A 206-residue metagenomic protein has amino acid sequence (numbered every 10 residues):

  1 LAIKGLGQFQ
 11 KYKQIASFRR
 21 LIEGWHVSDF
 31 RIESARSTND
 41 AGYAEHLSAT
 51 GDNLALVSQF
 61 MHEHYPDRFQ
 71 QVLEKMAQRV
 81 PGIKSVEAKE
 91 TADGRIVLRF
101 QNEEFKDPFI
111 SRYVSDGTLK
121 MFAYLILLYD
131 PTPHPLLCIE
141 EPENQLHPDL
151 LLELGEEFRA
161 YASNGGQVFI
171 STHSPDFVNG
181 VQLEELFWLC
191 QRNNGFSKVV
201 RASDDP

Functional and structural regions predicted by a protein language model:
L1, V97-Q101, L186-F187: Short polybasic amphipathic segments
L1-E74: Electropositive, glycine-dotted interaction segments that contact anionic polymers or phosphate-rich ligands
V57, K106-I110, S197: Short small-residue beta-strand/loop micro-motif enriched in glycine and branched aliphatics
E74-Y129, L136-D149: Conserved ABC ATPase signature
L128-P131, Y161: Hydrophobic helix-cap positions at the C-terminus of alpha-helices in RecA-like/P-loop ATPase nucleotide-binding cores
H134-L136, Q167: Residue-level preference for the first positions of well-ordered beta-strands
E153-P206: C-terminal lobe/lid and adjacent interdomain/linker elements of RecA-like ASCE P-loop ATPase modules
